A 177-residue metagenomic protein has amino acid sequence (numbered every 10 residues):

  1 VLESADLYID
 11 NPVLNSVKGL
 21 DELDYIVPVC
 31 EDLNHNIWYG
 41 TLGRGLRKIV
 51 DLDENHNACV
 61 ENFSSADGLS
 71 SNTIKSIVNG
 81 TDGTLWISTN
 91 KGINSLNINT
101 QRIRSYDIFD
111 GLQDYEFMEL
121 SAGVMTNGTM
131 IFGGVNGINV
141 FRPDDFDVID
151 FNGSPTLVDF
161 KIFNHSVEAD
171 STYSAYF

Functional and structural regions predicted by a protein language model:
S4-A5: An acidic-aromatic
Y8, P12-V27, L42-R44, E54-F177: Residue-level "micro-hotspots" composed of small/polar
D32: Acidic carboxylate motifs that coordinate Ca2+ or other divalent cations, activating on Asp/Glu
V50: Active-site-adjacent helix-turn-beta-strand microarchitecture at beta-sheet edges that either contains or buttresses
